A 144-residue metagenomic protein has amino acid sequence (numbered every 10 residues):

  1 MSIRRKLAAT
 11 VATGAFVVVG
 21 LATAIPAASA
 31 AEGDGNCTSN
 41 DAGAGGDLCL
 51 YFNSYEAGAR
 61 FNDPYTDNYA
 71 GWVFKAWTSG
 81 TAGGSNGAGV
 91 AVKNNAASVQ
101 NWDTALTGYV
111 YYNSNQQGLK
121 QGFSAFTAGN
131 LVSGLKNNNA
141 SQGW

Functional and structural regions predicted by a protein language model:
S2-A22, P26-W144: Compact beta-sheet-dominated domain cores in extracellular/mature segments
